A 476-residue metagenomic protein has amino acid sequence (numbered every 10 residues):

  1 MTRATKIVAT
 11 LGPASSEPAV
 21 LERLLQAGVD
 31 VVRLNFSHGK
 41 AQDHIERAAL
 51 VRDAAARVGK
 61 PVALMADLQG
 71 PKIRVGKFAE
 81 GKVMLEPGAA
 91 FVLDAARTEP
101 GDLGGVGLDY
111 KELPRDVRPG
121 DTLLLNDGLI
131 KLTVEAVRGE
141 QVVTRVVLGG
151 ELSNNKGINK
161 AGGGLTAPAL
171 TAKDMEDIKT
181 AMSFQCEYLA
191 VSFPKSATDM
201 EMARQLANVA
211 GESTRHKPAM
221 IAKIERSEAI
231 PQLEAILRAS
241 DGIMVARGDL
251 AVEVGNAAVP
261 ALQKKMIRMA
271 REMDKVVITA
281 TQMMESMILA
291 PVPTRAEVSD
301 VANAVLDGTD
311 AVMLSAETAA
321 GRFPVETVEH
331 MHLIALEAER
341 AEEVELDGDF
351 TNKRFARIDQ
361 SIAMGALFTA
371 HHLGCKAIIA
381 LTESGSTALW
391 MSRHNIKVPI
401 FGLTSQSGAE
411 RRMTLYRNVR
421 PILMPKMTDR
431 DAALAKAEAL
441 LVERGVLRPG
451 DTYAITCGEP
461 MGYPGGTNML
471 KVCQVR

Functional and structural regions predicted by a protein language model:
M1-R476: Non-catalytic helical/linker scaffolds that mediate oligomerization, partner binding, and domain coupling around large
